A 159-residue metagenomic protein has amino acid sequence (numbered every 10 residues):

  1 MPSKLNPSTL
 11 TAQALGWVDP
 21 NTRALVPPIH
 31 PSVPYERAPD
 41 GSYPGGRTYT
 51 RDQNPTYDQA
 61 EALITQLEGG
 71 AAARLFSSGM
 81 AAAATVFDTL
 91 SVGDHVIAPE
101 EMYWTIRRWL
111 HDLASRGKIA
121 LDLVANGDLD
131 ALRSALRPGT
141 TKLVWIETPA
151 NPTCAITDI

Functional and structural regions predicted by a protein language model:
M1-I29: Short conserved active-site loop signatures built around small residues
R23, I64, A82, V96 (+1 more regions): Buried hydrophobic positions in well-ordered alpha/beta secondary-structure cores of metabolic enzymes
P34-A84, T89, T105-D112: Conserved N-terminal alpha-helix of the aminotransferase class I/II PLP-enzyme fold
G69-G70, H95, L129-R133: Well-ordered alpha/beta subsegment
L75, P99-E100, L121-V124, N151 (+1 more regions): Glycine- and other small-residue-rich loops at beta-strand/loop junctions that grip anionic moieties
T89-T105, V124: Conserved PLP-anchoring active-site segment centered on the Schiff-base-forming lysine
D112-L113, G117-D128: A glycine-rich helix N-cap at a beta->alpha junction
N126-I159: Active-site phosphate-binding strand-loop segment of PLP-dependent enzymes
